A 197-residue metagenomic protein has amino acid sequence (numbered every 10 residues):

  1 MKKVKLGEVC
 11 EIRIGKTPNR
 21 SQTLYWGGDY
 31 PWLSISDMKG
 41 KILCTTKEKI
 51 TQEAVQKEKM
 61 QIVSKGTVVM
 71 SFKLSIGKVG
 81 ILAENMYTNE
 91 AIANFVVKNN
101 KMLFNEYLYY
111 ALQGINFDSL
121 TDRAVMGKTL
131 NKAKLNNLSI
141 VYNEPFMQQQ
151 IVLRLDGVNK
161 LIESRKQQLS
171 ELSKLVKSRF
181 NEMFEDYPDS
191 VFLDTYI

Functional and structural regions predicted by a protein language model:
M1-T17, N137-V152, S164-I197: Non-catalytic DNA-recognition/assembly elements of restriction-modification systems
G7-Q22, S36-K65, D194-I197: Sequence-specific dsDNA recognition surfaces
N19-G27, A124-V125: Short coil/turn segments at secondary-structure boundaries
S34-I35, T51-Q113: A short beta-sheet element
F72, M86-A93, V125-F146: A short glycine-rich beta-alpha junction/loop motif
D156-N159: A specific heptad-register position in long alpha-helical coiled-coils used by two-component signaling proteins
